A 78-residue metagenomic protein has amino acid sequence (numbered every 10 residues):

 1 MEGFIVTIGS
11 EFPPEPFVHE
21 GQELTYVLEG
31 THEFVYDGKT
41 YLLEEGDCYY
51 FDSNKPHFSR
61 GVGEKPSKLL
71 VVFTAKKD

Functional and structural regions predicted by a protein language model:
M1-G3, Q22, S67: Structural motif
M1-P16, V72-K77: A short glycine-rich, His/Asp/Glu-containing loop-to-beta-strand
T7-S10, V18-F34: Short, conserved beta-strand element in jelly-roll/cupin
F12-P14, E33, Y49, N54-S59: Histidine-centered metal-chelating micro-motifs
V18-H19, D37, V62-E64: Short glycine/proline-enriched turns and hinge-like loops at secondary-structure junctions
L24, T31-E33, T40, P56 (+1 more regions): Structural motif
T25-V27, D47-F51: Flexible loop/N-cap segments at domain edges
E44, S53-D78: Ligand-binding loop in jelly-roll beta-barrel domains
